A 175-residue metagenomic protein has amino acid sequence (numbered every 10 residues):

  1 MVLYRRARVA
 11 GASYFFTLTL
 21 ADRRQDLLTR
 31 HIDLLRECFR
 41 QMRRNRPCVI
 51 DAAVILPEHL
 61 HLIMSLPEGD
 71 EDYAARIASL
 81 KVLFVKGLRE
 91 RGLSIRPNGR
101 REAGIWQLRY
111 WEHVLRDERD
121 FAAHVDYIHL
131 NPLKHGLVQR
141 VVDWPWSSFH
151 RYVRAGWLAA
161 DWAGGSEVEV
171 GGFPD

Functional and structural regions predicted by a protein language model:
M1-D175: Short catalytic/metal-binding and nucleic-acid-binding patches
